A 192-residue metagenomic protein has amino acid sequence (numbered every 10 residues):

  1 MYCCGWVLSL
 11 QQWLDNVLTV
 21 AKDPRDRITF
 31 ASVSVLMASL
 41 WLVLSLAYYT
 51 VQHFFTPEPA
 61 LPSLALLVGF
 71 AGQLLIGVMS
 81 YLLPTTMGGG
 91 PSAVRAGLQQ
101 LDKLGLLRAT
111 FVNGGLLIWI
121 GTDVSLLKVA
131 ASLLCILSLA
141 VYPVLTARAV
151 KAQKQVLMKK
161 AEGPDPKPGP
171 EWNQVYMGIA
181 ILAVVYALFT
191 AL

Functional and structural regions predicted by a protein language model:
M1-L192: Hydrophobic alpha-helical transmembrane segments of multi-pass integral membrane proteins
